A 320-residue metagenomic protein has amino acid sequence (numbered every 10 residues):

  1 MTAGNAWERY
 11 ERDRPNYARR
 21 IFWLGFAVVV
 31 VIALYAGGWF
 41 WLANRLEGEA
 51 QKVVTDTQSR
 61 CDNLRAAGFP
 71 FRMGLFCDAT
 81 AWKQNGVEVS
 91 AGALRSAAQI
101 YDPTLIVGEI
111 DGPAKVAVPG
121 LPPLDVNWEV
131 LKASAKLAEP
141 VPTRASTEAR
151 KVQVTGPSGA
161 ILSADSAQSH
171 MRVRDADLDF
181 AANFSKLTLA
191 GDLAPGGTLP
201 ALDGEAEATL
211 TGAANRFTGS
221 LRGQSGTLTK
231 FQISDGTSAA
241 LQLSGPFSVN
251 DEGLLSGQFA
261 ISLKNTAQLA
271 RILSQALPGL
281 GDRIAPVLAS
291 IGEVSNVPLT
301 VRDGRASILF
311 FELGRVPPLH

Functional and structural regions predicted by a protein language model:
T2-G25, D62, S220, S248-G253 (+1 more regions): Extended terminal
I21-W39: Hydrophobic membrane-insertion alpha-helices, especially the h-region of bacterial N-terminal signal peptides
F40-Q58: Alpha-helical transmembrane signal-anchor/signal-peptide segments
S59-D179, S185-T188, F231: N-terminal beta-strand/beta-hairpin edge segment
L64-A67, A91-D102, V126-V141, L162-A176 (+5 more regions): Extended lipid/amphipathic-ligand handling interfaces
A79-V89, A114-D125, K151-L162, L187-L199 (+4 more regions): Flexible, membrane-facing loop/turn or short amphipathic-helix motifs that contact lipid bilayers or gate lipid-binding
P113-A117, E129-V152, S169, A201-I233 (+1 more regions): Extended amphipathic, helix-rich lipid-handling scaffolds
